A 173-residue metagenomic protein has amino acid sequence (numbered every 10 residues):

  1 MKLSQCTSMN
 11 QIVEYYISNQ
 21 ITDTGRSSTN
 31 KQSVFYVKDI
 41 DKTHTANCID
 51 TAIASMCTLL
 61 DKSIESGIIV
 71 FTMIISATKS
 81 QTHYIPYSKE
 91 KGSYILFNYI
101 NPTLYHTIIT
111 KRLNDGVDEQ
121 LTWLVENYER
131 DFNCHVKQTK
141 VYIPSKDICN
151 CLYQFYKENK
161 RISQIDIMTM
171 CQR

Functional and structural regions predicted by a protein language model:
M1-R173: A structural boundary/capping signal
